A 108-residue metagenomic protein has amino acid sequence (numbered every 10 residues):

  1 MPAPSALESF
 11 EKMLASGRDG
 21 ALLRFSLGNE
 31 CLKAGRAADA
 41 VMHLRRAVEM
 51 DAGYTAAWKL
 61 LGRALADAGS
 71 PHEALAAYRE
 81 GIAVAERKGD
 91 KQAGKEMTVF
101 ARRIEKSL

Functional and structural regions predicted by a protein language model:
S16, M50, D67, V84-K88: Structural marker of alpha-solenoid helical repeat scaffolds
